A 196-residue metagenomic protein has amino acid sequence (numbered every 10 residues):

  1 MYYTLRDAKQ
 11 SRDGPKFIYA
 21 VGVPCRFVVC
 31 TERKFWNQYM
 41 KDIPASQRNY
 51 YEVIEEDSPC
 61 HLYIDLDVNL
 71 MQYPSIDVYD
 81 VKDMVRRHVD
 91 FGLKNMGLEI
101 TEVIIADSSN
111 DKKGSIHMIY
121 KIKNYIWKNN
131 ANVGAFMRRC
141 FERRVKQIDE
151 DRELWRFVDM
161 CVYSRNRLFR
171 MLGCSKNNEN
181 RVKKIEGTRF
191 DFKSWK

Functional and structural regions predicted by a protein language model:
M1-I116, Y120-R156, F169, S175: Signature for HUH/AEP ssDNA processing cores
V158-K196: Long, low-complexity, charged/polar intrinsically disordered accessory regions
